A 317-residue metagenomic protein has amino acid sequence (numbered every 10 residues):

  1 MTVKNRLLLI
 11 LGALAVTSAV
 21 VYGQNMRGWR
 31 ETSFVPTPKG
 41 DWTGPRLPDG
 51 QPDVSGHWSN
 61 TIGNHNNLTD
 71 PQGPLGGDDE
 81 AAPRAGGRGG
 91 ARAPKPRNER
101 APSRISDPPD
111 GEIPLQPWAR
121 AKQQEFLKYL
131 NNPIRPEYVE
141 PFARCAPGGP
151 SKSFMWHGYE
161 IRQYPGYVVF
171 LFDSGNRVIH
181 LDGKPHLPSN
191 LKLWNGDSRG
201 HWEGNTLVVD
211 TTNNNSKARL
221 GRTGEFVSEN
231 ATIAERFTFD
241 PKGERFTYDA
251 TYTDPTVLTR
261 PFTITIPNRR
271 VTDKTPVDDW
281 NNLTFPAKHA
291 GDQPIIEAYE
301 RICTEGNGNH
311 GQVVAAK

Functional and structural regions predicted by a protein language model:
T2-G12, S18-K317: PEST-like low-complexity, intrinsically disordered acidic/proline/serine-rich tracts that flank trafficking/processing
